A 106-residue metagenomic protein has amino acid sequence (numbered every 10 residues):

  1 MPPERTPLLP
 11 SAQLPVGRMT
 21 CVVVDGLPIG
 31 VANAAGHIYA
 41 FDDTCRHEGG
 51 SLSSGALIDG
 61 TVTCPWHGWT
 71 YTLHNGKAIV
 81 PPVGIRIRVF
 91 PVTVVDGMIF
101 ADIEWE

Functional and structural regions predicted by a protein language model:
M1-D59, T72-L73, K77, R86-E106: N-terminal pre-ligand scaffold of iron-sulfur
C45, C64-H67: Short cysteine clusters
P81-P82: A conserved active-site-flanking secondary-structure segment within enzyme catalytic domains
